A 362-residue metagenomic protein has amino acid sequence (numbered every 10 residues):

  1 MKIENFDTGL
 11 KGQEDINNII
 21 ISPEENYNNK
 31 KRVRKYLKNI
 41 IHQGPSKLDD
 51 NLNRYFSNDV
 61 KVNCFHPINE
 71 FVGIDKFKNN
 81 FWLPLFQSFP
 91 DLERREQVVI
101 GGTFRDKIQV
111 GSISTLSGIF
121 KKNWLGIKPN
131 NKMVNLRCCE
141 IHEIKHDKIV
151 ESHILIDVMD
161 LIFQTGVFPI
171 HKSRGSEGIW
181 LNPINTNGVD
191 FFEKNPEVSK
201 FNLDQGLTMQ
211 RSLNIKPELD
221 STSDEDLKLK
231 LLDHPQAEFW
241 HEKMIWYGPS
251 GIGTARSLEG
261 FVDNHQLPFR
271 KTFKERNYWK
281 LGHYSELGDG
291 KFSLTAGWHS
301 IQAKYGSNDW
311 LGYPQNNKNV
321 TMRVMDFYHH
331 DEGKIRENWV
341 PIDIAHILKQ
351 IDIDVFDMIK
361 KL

Functional and structural regions predicted by a protein language model:
M1-L362: C-terminal and inter-domain tail/linker signature
